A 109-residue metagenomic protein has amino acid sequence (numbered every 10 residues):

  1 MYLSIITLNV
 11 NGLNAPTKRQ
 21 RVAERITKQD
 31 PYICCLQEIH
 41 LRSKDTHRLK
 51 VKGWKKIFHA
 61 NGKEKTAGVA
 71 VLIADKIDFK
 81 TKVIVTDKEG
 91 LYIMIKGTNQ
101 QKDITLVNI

Functional and structural regions predicted by a protein language model:
M1-I109: A shared catalytic/ligand-binding motif for oxyanion handling
